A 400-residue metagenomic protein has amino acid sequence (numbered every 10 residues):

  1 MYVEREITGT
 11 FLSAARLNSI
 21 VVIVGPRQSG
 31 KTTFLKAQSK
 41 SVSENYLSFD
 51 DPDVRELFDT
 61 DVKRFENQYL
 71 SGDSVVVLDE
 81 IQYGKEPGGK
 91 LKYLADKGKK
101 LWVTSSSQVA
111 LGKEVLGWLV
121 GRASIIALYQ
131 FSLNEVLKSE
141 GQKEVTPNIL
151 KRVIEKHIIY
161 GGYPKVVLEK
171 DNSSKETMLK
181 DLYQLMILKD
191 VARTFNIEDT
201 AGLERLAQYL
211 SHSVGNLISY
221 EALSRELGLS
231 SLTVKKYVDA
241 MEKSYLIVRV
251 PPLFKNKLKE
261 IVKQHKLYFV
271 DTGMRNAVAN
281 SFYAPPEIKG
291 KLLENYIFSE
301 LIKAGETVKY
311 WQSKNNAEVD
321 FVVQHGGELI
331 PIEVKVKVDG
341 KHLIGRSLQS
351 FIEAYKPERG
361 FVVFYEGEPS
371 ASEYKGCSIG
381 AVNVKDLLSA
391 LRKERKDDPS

Functional and structural regions predicted by a protein language model:
Y2-T8, L12-P26, T32-T33, A37-E44 (+4 more regions): A cross-kingdom feature that marks ATP-driven nucleic-acid transaction machinery
N45-S74: Short glycine-rich substrate-engagement loop in P-loop NTPases that contacts/grips substrate
L70-E86: Conserved P-loop NTPase "ATPase switch" module shared by AAA+ and STAND
V77, K100-S106, A127: Structural recognition of the conserved hydrophobic beta-strand(s) that form the central parallel beta-sheet of P-loop
Q82-W102: Conserved Walker B catalytic segment
V109-S124: Short regulatory helix/loop adjacent to the ATP-binding pocket of P-loop NTPases
S124-L133: Conserved AAA+ ATPase "SRH/arginine-finger" region at the nucleotide-binding site
N134-S299, K303-K314: Interdomain hinge/linker elements that couple catalytic modules in large macromolecular machines
